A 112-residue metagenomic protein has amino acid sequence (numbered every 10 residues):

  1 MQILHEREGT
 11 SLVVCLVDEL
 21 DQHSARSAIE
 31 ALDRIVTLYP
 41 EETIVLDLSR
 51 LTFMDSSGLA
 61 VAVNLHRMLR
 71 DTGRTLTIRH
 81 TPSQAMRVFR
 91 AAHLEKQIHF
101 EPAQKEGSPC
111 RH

Functional and structural regions predicted by a protein language model:
M1-T52, S57, N64-H112: STAS-like cytosolic regulatory interaction modules
